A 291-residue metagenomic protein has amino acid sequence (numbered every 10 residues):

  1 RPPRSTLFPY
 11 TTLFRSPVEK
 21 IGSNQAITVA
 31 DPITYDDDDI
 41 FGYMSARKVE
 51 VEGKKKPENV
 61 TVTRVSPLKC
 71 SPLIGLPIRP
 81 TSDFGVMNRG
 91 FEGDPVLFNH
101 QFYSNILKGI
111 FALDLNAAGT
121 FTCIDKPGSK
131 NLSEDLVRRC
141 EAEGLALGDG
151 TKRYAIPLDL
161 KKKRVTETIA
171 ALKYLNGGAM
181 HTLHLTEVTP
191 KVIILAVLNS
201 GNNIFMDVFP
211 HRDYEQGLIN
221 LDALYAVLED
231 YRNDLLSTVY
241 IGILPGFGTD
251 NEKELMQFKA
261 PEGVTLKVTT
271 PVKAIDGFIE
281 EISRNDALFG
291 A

Functional and structural regions predicted by a protein language model:
R1-L7, T11-A291: RNA-binding basic/glycine-rich loop and surface signature characteristic of RAMP-family CRISPR effectors
